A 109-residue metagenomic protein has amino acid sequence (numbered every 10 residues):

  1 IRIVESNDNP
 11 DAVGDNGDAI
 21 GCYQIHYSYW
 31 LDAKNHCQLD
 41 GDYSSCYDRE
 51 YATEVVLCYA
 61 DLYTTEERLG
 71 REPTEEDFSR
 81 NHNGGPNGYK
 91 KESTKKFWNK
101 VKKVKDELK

Functional and structural regions predicted by a protein language model:
I1-Q24: N-terminal secretory signal peptides
S6-A12, G85-K95: Secretory-pathway/luminal and periplasmic proteins that interact with or process carbohydrate-rich
G17-I20, F97, V101: A sequence-level detector of short, solvent-exposed, charge-rich linear segments
Y27-K90, W98-L108: Alpha-helical segment that forms one wall of the substrate-binding/catalytic cleft in peptidoglycan-active domains
